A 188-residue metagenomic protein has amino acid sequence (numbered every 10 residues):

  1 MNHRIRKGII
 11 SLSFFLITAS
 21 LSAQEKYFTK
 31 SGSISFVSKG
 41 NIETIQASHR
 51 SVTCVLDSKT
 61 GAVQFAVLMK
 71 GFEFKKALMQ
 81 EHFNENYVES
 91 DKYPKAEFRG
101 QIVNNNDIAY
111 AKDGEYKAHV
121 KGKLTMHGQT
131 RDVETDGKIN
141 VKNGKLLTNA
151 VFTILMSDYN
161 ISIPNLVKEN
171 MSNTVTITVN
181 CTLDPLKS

Functional and structural regions predicted by a protein language model:
M1-K26: Bacterial Sec-dependent N-terminal signal peptides
Q24-S188: Low-complexity, acidic/polar, glycine-enriched regions of mature
